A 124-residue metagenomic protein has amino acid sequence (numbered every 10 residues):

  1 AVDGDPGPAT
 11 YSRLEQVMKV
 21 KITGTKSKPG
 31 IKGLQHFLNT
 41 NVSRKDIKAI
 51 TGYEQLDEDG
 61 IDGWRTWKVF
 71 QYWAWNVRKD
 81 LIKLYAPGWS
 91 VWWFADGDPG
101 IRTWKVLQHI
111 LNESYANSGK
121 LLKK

Functional and structural regions predicted by a protein language model:
A1-K124: Cell-envelope/ECM-targeting effectors and their regulatory/trafficking segments
